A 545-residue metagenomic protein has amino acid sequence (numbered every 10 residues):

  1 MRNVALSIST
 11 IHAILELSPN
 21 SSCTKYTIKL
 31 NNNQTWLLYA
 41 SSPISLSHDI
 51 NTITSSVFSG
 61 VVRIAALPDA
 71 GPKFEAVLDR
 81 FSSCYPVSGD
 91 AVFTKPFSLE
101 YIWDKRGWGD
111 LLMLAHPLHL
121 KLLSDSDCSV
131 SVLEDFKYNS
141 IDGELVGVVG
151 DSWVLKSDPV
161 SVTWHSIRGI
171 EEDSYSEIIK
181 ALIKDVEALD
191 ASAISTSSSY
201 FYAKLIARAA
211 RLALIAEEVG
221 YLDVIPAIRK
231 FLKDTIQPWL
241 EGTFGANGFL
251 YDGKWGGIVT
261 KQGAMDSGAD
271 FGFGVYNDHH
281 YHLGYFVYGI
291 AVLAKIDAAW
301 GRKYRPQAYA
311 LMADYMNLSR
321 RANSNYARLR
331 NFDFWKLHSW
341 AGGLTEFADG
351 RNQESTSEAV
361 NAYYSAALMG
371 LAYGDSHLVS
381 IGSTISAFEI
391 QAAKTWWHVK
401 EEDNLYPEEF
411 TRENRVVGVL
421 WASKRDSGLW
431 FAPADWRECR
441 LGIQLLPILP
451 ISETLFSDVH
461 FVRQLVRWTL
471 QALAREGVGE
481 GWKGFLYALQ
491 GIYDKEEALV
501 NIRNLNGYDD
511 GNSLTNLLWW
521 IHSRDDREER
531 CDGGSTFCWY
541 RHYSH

Functional and structural regions predicted by a protein language model:
M1-H280, L318-H338, G343, Y373-H377 (+1 more regions): Ser/Thr/Asn(+Pro)-rich, low-complexity disordered segments
T196-E217, F273-M312, S355-Y363: Aromatic-rich carbohydrate-recognition surfaces in CAZymes
Q237, Y309-M316: Coiled-coil-based assembly segments and adjacent low-complexity tails used as scaffolding interfaces in eukaryotic
Y304-P306, S380-T384: Beta-strand segments within the central parallel beta-sheet cores of soluble alpha/beta enzyme folds
N352: Substrate-binding surface in catalytic domains of secreted glycosidases
Y363-G370, G374-V379: Ordered core of a single globular domain
